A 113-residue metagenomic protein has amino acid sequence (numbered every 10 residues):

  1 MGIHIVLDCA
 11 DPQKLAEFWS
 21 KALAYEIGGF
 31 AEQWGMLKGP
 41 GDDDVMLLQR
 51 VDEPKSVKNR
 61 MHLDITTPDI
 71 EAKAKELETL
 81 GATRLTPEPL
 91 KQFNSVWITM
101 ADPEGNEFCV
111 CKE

Functional and structural regions predicted by a protein language model:
M1-A16, K58-M61, K112: N-terminal beta-strand motif that seeds the catalytic metal site of vicinal oxygen chelate
M1-L7, G28-G29, G35-Q49, E78-E113: Vicinal oxygen chelate
D11-E26, L77-T79: Amphipathic alpha-helical segments
D11-P12, D69, W97: Residue-level preference for nonpolar/small residues embedded in alpha-helices
L15-E17, L47, S56-K58, K73-K75 (+1 more regions): Short acidic, gly/pro-rich beta-turn/loop elements at beta-sheet edges and active-site/ligand-binding grooves
P40-D44, P54-K55, P68-E71: Short, charged/polar surface micro-motifs in flexible loops or helix N-caps
P54-V57, Q92: Short glycine/serine/proline-enriched coil/turn segments at secondary-structure junctions
V57-E78, A82: Mid-chain, well-packed structural core segment of small domains
